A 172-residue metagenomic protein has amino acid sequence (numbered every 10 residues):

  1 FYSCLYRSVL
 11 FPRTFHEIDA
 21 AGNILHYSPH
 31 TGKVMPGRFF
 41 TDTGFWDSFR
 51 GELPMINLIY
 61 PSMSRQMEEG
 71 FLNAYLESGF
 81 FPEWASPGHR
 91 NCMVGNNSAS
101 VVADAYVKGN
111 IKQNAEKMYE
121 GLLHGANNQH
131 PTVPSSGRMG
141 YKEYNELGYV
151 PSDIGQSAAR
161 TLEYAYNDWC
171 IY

Functional and structural regions predicted by a protein language model:
F1, H30-F40, G44-N57, F80-G88 (+3 more regions): Glycine- and acidic
F1-F39, N73, F80-E83, I111-K112 (+1 more regions): Acidic/polar, glycine-enriched structural segments that form the non-catalytic walls/loops of the carbohydrate-binding
S3-I18, T41-S64, A103-G109, D168-Y172: Alpha-helical support elements that line or immediately flank enzyme active sites and cofactor-binding pockets
S62-G79: Glycine-rich phosphate/pyrophosphate-binding loops and their adjacent beta-strand/loop elements at enzyme active sites
Y75-Y172: Active-site cavity-forming subdomains of large catalytic enzyme subunits
